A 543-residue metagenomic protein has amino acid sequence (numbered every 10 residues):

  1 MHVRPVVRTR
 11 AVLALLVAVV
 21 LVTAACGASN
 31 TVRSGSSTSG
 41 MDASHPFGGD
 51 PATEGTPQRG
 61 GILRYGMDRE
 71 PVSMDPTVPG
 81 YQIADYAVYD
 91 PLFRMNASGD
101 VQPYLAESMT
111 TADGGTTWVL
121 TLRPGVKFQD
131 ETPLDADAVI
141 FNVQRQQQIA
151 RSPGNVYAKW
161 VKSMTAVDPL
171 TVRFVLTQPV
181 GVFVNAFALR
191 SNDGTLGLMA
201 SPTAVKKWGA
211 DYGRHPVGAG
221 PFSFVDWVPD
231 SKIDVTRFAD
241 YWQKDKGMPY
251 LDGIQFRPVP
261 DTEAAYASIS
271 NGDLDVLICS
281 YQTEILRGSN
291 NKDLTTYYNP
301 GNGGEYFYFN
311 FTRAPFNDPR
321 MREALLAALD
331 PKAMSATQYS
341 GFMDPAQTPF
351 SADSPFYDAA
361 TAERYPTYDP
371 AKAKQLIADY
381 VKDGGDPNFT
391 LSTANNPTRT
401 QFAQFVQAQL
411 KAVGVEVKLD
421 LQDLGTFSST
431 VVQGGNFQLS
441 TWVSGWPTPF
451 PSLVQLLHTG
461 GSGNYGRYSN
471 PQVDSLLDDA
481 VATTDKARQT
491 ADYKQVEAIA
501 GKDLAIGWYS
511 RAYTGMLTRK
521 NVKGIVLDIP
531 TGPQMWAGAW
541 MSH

Functional and structural regions predicted by a protein language model:
G49-D50, E54-G55, M67-I83, L105-E107 (+6 more regions): A structural "hinge/loop" feature
T56, P366, K418-F427, V454-K520 (+1 more regions): Extracytoplasmic/peripheral linker and loop segments enriched in polar/acidic and small residues with frequent Thr/Pro
L63-D113, Q144, V217: N-terminal lobe/hinge region of extracytoplasmic solute-binding protein
R64, D135-N142, P169-V175, G181 (+7 more regions): Alpha-helical secondary-structure segments
V156-T203, D226-V228: Surface-exposed binding/hinge segments that line and control ligand-binding clefts or catalytic entry sites
S191-K246: Gly/Pro-rich hinge or "lid" segments in bacterial periplasmic/extracellular proteins
F222, D344-Y380, N396-Q401: Structural transition elements
D240-R287, Q407, E416: Ligand-site clamp/hinge motif
